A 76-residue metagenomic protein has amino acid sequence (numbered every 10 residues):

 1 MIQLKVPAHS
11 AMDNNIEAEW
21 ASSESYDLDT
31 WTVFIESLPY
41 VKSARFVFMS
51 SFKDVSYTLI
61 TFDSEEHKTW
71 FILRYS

Functional and structural regions predicted by a protein language model:
M1-Y57: Structured alpha/beta or helical-core interaction and ligand-binding surfaces enriched in interleaved
M49-S76: Short, compact, well-ordered microdomains
